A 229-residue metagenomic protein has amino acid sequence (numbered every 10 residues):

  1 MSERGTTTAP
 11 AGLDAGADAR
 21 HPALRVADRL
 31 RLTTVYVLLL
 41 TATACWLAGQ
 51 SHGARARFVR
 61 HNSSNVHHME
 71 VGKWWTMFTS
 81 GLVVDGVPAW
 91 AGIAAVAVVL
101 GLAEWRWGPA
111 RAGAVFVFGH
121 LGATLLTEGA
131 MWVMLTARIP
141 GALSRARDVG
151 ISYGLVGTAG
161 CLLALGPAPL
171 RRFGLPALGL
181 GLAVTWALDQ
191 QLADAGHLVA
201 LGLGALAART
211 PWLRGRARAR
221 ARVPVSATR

Functional and structural regions predicted by a protein language model:
M1-V26: Short, Lys/Arg-rich, polar N-terminal cytosolic tail immediately upstream of the first transmembrane signal-anchor
A17-R60: N-terminal signal-anchor transmembrane alpha helix
L40-W46, H120-G129, A177-L192: Aromatic-anchored segments of alpha-helical transmembrane domains
L47-P109: N-terminal TM1-TM2 helical hairpin plus the immediately adjacent luminal interfacial "cap"
T76, A94-G101, L155-C161, P176-W186: Hydrophobic, membrane-inserted alpha-helices
R111-I139, L201, A205: Hydrophobic alpha-helical transmembrane segments of integral membrane proteins
G141-L162, G196: Membrane-interface micro-motifs in multi-pass membrane enzymes
D189-G204: Loop-to-transmembrane alpha-helix initiation sites
